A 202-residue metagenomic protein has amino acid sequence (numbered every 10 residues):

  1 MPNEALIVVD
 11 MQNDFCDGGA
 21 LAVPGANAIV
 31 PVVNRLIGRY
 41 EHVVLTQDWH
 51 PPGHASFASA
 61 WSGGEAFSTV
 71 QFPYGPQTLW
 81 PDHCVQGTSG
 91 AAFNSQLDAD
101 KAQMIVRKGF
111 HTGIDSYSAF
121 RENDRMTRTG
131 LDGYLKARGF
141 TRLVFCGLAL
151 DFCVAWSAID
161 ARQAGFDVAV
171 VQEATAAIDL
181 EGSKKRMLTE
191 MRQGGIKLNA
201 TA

Functional and structural regions predicted by a protein language model:
M1-F110, A119, A137, T141-R142 (+2 more regions): Active-site acidic carboxylates
N27, R121-G133: Active-site glycine-rich loop that binds ribose-phosphate moieties when present
H50, A149-C153: Gly/Ser/Thr-rich loops at beta-strand to alpha-helix junctions that form or flank small-molecule/cofactor-binding
F110-T112, A149, A174: Active-site-proximal loop/turn and secondary-structure-junction residues that shape catalytic pockets, frequently
S116: Divalent-metal (Mg2+/Mn2+/Ca2+)-assisted nucleotide/phosphate chemistry catalytic cores
C146: Short beta-strand immediately N-terminal to the catalytic nucleophile in serine-hydrolase-like folds
